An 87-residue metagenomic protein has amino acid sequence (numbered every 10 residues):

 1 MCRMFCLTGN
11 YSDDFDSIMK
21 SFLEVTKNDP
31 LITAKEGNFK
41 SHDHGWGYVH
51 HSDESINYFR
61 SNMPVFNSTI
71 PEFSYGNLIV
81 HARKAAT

Functional and structural regions predicted by a protein language model:
M1-M63: Extreme N-terminus nucleophile/cap motif
D13, A85-A86: Glycine-rich nucleotide phosphate-binding loop and flanking beta-alpha elements of Rossmann-like dinucleotide-binding
G47-V49, S55-A85: Short, His- and charge-rich active-site/binding loops that engage polyanionic ligands
